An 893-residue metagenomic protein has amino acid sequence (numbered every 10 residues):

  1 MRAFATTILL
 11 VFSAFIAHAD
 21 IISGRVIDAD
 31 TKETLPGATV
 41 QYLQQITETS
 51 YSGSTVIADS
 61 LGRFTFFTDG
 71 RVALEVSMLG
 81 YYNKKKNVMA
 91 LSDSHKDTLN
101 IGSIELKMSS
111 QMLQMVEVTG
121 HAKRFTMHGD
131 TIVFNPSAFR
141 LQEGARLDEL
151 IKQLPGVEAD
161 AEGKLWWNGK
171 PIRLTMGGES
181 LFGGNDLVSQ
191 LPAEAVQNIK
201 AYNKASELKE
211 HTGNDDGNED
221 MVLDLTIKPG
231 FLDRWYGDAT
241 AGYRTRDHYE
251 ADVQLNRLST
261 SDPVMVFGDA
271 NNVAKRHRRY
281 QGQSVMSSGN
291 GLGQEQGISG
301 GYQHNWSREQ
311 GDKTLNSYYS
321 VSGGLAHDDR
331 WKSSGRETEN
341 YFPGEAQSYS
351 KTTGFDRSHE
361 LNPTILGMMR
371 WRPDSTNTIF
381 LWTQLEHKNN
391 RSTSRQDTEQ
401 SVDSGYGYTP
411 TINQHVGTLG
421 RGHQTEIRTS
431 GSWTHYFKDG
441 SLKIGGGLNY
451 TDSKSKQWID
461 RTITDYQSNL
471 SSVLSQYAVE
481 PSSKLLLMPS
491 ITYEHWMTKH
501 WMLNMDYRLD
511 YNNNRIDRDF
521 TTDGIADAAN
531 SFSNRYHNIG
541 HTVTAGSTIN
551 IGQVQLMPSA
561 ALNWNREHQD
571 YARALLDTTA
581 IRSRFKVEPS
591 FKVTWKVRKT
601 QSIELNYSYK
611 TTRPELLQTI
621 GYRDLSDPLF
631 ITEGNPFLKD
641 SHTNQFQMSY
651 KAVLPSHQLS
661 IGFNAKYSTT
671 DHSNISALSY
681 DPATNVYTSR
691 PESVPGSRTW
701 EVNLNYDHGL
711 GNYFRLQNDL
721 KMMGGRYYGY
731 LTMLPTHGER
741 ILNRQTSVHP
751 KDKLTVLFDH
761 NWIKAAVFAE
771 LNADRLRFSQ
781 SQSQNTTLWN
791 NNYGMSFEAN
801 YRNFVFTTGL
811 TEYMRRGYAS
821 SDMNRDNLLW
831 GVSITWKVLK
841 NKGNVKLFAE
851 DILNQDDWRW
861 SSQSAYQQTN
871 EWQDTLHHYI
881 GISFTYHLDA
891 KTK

Functional and structural regions predicted by a protein language model:
A19, A29-K32, L61-R63, E75 (+22 more regions): Membrane-proximal, glycine/serine-rich, low-complexity loop/turn segments characteristic of large bacterial
D30-I46: Short, ordered, surface-exposed loop/turn motifs in non-cytosolic proteins
I46-R63: Short, acidic Ser/Thr/Gly-rich low-complexity loop/linker segments typical of extracellular and cell-surface proteins
T212-G213, G268, H277-Q283, W331-Y349 (+14 more regions): Outer-membrane beta-barrel translocator domains and adjoining extracellular loop/strand segments of Gram-negative
T245, N290-L292, F355-H359, L419-T425 (+10 more regions): Replace "Gram-negative outer membrane beta-barrel proteins" with "bacterial and organellar outer membrane beta-barrel
T353, L486-M488, A528-F532, E633 (+3 more regions): Outer membrane beta-barrel strand-and-loop segments of large Gram-negative receptors, especially TonB-dependent
M502-S602, S779, Q784: Signature of Gram-negative outer-membrane beta-barrel scaffolds
K751-A773, N785-K893: Conserved C-terminal beta-signal and adjacent last beta-strands/turns of outer-membrane beta-barrel proteins
